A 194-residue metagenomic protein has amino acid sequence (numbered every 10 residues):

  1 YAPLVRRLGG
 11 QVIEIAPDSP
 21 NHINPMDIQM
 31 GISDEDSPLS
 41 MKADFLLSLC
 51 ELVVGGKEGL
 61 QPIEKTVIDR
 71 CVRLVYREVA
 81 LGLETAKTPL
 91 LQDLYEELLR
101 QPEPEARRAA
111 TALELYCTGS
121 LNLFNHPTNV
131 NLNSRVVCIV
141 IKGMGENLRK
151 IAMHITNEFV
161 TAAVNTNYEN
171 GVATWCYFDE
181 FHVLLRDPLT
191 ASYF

Functional and structural regions predicted by a protein language model:
Y1: Glycine-rich phosphate-binding P-loop
R6-G10, I15-S19, N24-F194: P-loop NTPase motor domains
